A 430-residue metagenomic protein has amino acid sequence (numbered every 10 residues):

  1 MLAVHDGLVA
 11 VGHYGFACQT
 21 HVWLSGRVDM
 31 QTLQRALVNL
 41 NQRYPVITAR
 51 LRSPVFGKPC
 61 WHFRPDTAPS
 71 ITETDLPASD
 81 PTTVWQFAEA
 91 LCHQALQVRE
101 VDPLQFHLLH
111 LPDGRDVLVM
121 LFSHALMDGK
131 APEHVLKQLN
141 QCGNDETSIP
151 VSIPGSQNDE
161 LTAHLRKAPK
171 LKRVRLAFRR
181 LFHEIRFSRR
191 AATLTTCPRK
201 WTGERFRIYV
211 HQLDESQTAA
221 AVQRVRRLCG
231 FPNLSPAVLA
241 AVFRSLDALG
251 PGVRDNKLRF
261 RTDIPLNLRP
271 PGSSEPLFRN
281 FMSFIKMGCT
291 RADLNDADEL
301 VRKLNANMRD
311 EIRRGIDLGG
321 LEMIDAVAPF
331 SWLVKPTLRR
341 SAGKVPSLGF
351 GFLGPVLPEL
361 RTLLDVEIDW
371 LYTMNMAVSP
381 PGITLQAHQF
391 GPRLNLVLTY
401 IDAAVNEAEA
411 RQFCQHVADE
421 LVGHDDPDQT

Functional and structural regions predicted by a protein language model:
M1-K58, S79-L104, L213-Q217, R226 (+1 more regions): Acyl-thioester-dependent acyl-group transfer interface
M1-L8, L76, T82, D113 (+3 more regions): Non-catalytic, low-complexity flexible loops and terminal extensions
Q34, E133-L136, A219, V238-L239 (+1 more regions): Generic structural signal for individual residues within well-ordered alpha-helical segments across diverse proteins
Q34-S152: Acyl-thioester-dependent condensation/acyltransferase catalytic cores
D116-L118, L234-S235, L258-F260: Alpha-helical scaffolds flanking conserved acidic
L136-L139, V242-L246: Buried hydrophobic packing segments
R227, F231: Catalytic-site-adjacent helices and loops of nucleotide signaling machinery
P232-F243: Short amphipathic alpha-helical segments
